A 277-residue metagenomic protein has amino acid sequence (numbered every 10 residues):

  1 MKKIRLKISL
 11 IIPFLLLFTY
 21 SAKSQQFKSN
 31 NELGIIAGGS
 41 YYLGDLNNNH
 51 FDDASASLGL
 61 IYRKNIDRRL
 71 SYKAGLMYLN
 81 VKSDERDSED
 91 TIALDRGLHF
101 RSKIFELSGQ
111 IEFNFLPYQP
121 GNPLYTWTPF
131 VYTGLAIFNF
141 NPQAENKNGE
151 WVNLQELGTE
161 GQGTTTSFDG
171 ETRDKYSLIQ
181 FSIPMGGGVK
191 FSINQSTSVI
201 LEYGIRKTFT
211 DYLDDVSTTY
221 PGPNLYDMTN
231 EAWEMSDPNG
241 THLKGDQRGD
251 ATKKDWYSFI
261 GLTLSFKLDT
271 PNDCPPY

Functional and structural regions predicted by a protein language model:
K2-L10: Bacterial N-terminal signal peptides that target proteins for export
I8, Q25-S57, N65-I104, L124 (+6 more regions): Primarily recognizes Gram-negative and organellar outer-membrane beta-barrels
S9-T19: Bacterial N-terminal signal peptides
Y20-S24: Sec/Tat signal peptide C-region and signal peptidase I cleavage site
L60, G109, V131, M185-G187 (+1 more regions): Membrane-embedded beta-strands of outer-membrane beta-barrel proteins, especially the hydrophobic/small aromatic
I61-R63, E112-N114, G188-K190, S265-K267: Transmembrane beta-barrel domains of outer membrane proteins
E112-N114, Q119-L124: Acidic/His-rich structured neighborhood in mature extracellular/periplasmic domains
Y125-P129: Interfacial segments of alpha-helical transmembrane regions
